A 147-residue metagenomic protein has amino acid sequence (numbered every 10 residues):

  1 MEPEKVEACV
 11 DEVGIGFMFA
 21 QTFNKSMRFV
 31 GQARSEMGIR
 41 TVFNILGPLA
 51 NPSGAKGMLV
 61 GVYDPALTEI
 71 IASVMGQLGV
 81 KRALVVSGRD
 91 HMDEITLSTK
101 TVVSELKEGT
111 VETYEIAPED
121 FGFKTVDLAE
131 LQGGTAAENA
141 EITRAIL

Functional and structural regions predicted by a protein language model:
M1, V6: Conserved glycine-bearing catalytic or ligand-binding loops at nucleotide- and phosphate-handling centers of large
A8-L147: Glycine-rich anion-binding loops and their surrounding alpha/beta cores
